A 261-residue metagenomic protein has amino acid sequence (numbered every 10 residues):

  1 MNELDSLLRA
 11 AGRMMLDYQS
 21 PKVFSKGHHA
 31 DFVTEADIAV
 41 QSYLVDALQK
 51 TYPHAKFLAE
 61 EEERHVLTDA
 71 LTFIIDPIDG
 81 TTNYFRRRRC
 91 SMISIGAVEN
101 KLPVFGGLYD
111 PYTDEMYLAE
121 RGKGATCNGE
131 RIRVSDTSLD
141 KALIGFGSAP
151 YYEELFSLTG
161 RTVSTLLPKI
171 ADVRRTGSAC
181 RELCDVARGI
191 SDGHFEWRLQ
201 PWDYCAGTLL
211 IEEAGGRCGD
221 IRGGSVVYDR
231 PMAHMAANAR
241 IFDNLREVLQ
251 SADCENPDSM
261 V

Functional and structural regions predicted by a protein language model:
M1-I78, N256-V261: N-terminal subdomain of lithium-sensitive/metallo-dependent phosphomonoesterases centered on the IMPase/IPPase/PAP
M15, D37, L48, T81 (+6 more regions): Residue-level signal for inorganic ion chemistry
S25, H65-L67, R86, L118 (+2 more regions): Solvent-exposed alpha-helices and their adjacent loops that cap or buttress functional pockets in soluble metabolic
D37, E60, D76-D79, N83 (+3 more regions): Acidic active-site catalytic centers that drive phospho-/nucleotidyl reactions and related ester hydrolyses
L67-T126: DPxDG-like acidic metal-binding loop motif
V134-V261: An extended, acidic
